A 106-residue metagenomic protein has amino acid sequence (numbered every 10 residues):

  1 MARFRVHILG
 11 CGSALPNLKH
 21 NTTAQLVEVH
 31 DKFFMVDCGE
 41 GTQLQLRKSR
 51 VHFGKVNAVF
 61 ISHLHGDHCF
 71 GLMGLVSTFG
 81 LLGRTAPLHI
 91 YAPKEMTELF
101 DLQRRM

Functional and structural regions predicted by a protein language model:
M1-M106: Binuclear metal-dependent hydrolase catalytic cores
